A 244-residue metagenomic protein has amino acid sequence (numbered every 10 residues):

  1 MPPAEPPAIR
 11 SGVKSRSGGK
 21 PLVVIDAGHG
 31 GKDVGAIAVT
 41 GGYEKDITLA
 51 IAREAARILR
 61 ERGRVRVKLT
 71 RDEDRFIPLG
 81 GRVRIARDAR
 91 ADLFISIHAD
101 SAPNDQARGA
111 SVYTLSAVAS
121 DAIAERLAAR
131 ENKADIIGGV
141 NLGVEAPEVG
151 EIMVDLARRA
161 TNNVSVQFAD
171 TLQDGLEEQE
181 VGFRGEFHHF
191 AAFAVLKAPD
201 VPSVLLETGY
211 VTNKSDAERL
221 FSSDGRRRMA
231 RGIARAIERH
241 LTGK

Functional and structural regions predicted by a protein language model:
M1-K244: Catalytic-site microenvironment of enzymes that process N-acetyl-hexosamine-containing cell-wall polysaccharides
